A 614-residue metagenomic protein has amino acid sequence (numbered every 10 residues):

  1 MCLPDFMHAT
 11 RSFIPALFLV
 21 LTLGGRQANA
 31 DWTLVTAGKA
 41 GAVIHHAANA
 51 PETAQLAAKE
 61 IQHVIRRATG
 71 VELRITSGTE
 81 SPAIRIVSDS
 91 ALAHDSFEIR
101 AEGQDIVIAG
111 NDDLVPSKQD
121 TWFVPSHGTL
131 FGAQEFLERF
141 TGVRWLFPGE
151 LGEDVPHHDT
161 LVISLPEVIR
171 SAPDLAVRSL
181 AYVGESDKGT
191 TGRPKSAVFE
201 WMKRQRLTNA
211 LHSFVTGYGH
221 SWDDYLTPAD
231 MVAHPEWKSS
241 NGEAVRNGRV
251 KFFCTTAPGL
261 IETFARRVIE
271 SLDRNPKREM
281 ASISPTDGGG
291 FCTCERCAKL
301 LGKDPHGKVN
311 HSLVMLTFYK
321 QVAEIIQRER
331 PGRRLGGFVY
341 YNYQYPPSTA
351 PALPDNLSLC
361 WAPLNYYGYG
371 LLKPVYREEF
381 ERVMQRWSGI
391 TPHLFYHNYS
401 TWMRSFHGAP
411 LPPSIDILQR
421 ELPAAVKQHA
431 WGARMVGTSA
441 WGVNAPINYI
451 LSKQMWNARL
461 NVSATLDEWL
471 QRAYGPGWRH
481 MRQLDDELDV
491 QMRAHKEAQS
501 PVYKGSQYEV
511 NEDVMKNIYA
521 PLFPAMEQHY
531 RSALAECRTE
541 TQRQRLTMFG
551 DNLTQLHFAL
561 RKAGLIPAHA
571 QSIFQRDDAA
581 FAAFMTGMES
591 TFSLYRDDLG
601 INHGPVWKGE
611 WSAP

Functional and structural regions predicted by a protein language model:
M1-T10: N-terminal secretory signal peptides that target proteins for export/translocation
S12-G24: Bacterial N-terminal signal peptides
F18, R26-R100, D159-E167: Acidic, contiguous N-terminal accessory segments
A57-E60, V64, A68, S96-K320 (+3 more regions): Feature activates predominantly on carbohydrate-active enzymes
G259-E262, E270, V375-R479: Structured mid-domain segments that build the active-site/substrate or prosthetic-cofactor binding neighborhood
K303-V322, L353-K373, Q454-S463: Acidic, His- and aromatic-enriched active-site or binding-groove loops in soluble protein domains that engage sugars
V339-N365, G408-S414, W441-N448: Substrate-binding cleft/loops of secretory-pathway carbohydrate-active enzymes
Q454-P614: Catalytic domains of carbohydrate-active enzymes that cleave complex glycans
